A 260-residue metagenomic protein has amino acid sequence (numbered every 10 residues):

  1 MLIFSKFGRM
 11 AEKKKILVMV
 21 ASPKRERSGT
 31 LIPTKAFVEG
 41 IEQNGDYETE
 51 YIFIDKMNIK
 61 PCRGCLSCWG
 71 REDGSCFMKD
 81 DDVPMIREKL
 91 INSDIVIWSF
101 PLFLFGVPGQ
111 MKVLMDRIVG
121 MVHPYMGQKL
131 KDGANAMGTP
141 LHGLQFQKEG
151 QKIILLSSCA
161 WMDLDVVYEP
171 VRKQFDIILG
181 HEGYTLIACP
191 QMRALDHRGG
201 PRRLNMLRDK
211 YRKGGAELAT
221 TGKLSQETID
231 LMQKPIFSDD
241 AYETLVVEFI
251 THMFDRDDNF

Functional and structural regions predicted by a protein language model:
L2-H123, G127, G180, N205-F260: N-terminal beta1-alpha1-beta2 submodule of the flavodoxin-like/Rossmannoid cofactor-binding fold
A21-S22, I54, S157-A160, C189: Cofactor-binding loop segments of dinucleotide-utilizing enzymes, especially the Rossmann-like FAD- and NAD(P)+-binding
R25-E26, N58, M162, R193-L195: Flexible, glycine-rich phosphate/dinucleotide-binding loops and adjacent beta-alpha linkers at cofactor/substrate
G109, L164-P170, H197-G199: A short secondary-structure junction signal
H123-E182: Short, glycine-/small-residue-rich phosphate/pyrophosphate-handling segment
G150, Q191-M192: A short beta-strand-loop-alpha-helix capping motif that often carries His-Thr
L156-A160, M192-P201: Short, local alpha-helical segments
T185-Q191: Beta-strand-loop-alpha "switch" segments that mediate conformational coupling across diverse proteins
